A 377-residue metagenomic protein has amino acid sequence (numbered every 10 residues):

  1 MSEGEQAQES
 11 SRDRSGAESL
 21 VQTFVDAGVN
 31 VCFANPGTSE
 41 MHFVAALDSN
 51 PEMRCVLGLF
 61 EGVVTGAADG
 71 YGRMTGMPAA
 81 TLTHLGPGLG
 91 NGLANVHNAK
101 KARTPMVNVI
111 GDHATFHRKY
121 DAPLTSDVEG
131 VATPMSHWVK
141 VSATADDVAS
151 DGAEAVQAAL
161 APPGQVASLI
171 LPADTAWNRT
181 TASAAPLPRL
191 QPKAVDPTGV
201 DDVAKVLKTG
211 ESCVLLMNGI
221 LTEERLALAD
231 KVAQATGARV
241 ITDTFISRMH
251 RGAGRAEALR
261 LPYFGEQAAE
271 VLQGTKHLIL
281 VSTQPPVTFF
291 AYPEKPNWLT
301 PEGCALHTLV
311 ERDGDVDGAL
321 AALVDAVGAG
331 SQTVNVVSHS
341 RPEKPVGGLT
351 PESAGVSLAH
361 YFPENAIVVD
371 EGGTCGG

Functional and structural regions predicted by a protein language model:
S2-T333, S357, Y361-E364: N-terminal alpha/beta PP-like core and its mobile active-site loop of ThDP/TPP-dependent enzymes
S168-I170, N335-S338, E371-G372: Short coil/turn segments at secondary-structure boundaries
H339-G377: Cofactor-binding active-site loop characterized by glycine-rich and histidine/acidic residues
